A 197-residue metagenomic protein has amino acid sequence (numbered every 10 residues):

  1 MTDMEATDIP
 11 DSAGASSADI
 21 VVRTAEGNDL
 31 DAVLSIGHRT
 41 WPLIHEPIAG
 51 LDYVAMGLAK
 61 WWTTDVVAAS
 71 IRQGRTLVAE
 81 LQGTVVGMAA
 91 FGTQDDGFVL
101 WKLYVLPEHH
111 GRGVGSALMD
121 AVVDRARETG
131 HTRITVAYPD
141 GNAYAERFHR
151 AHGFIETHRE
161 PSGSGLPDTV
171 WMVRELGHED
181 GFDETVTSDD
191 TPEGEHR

Functional and structural regions predicted by a protein language model:
D3-D11, T24-H110, M119-A121, R125 (+3 more regions): Acetyl-CoA-dependent GNAT
D19-V21: Extreme N-terminal starter segment of soluble prokaryotic enzymes
G74, P167-W171: Short hydrophobic/aromatic beta-strand or adjacent loop that forms the aromatic wall/cage of a ligand/substrate-binding
G113: Conserved G/P- and acidic residue-centered "switch" motifs that form tight phosphate/ATP-binding loops in soluble
S116: Residues forming the Rossmann-fold NAD(P)(H) cofactor-binding site
A126-A137: Conserved GNAT acetyl-CoA-binding A-motif
V136-E146, S162-P167: Conserved beta-strand-loop-alpha-helix junction that forms the acyl-donor binding cleft
H149, F154: Conserved active-site tyrosine of GNAT-family acetyltransferases
